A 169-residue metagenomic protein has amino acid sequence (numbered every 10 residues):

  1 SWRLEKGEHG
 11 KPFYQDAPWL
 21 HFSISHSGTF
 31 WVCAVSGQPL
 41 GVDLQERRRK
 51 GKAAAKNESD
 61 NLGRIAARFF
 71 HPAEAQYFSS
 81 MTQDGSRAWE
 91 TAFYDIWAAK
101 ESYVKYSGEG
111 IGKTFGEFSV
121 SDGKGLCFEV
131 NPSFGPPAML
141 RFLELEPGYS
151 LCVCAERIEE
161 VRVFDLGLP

Functional and structural regions predicted by a protein language model:
S1-P169: Core catalytic alpha/beta fold that binds nucleotide/phospho-ligands
